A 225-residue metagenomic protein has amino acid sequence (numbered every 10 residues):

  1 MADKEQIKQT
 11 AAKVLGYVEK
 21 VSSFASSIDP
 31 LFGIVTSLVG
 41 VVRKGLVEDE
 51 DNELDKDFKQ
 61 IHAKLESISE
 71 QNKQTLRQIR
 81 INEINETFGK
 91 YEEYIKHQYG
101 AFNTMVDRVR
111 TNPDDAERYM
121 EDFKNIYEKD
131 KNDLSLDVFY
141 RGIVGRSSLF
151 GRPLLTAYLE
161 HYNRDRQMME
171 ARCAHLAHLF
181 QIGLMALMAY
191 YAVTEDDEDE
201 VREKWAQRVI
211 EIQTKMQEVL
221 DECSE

Functional and structural regions predicted by a protein language model:
A2-K4, Q9, V47-E225: Membrane-insertive, amphipathic helical modules of secreted toxins and fusogens
A2-L46: Membrane-active amphipathic alpha-helices enriched in small hydrophobic residues
